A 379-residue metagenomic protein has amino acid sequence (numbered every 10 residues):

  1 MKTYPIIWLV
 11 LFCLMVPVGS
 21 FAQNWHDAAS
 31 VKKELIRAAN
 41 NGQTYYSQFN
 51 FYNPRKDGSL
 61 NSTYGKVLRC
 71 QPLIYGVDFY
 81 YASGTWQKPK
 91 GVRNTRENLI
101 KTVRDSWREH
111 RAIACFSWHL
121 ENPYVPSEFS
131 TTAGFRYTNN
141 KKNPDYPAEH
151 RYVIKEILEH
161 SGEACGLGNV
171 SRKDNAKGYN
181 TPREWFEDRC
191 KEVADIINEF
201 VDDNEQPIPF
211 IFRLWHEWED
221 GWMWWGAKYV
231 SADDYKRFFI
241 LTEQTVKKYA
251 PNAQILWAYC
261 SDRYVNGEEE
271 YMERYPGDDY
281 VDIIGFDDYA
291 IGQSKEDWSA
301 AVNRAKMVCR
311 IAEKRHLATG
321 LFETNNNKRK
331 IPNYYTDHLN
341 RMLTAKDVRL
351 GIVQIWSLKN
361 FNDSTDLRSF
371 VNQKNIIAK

Functional and structural regions predicted by a protein language model:
A22-N94, R104: N-terminal module-boundary/linker segments of secreted carbohydrate-active enzymes
A29-V31, K56-K66, N98-K101, D195 (+3 more regions): Alpha-helical scaffolding within the catalytic cores of extracellular/periplasmic polymer-degrading hydrolases
G42-F51, H316-K379: Substrate-binding cleft of secreted/luminal carbohydrate-active enzymes
Y45, I74-G76, R111-C115, P207-R213 (+4 more regions): Structural preference for beta-strand elements that scaffold enzyme active sites
Q48, R213-W215, F239-E269, H316-R329 (+1 more regions): Aromatic-lined carbohydrate-recognition surfaces of secreted/lumenal glycan-active proteins
G84-Q244, K248, N252: Substrate-binding cleft of extracellular glycoside hydrolase catalytic domains
E268-E270, R274-K330, S364-A378: Glycoside hydrolase catalytic-domain groove-lining segments
